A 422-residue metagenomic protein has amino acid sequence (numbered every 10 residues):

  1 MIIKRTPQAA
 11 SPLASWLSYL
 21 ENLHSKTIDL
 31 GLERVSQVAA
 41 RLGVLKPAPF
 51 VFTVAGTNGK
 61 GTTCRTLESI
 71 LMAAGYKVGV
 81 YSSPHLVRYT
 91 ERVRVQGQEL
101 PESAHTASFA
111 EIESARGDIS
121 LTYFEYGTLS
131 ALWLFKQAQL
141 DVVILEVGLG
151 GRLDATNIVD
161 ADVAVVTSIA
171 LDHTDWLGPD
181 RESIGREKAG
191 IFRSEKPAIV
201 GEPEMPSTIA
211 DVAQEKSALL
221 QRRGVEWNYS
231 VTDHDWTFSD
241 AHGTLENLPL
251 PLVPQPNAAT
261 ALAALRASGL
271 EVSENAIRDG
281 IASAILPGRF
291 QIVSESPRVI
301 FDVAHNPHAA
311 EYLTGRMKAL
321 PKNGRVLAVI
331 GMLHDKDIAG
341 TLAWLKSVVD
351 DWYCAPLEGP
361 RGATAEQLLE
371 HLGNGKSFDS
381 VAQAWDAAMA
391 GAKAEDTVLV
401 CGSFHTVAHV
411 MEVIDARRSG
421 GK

Functional and structural regions predicted by a protein language model:
M1-T27: Charged, amphipathic alpha-helical linker segments immediately N-terminal to NTP-binding catalytic cores
P12, K26-I28, L32-P49, A73-V159 (+1 more regions): ATP-dependent carboxylate-amine ligase catalytic core
A48-F50, Q137, V142-V147, D154-V165 (+3 more regions): Nucleotide phosphate-binding/pyrophosphate-handling subdomain across enzymes that bind or process nucleotide phosphates
F50-V54, T62-G79: A conserved segment at the C-terminal end of the G1
Y81-P84, V200-E202, Q214-V231, L248-L252 (+6 more regions): Beta-strand->loop->alpha-helix junctions that form or flank phosphate-binding loops in nucleotide-handling enzymes
I119, D141, E146, A161-T244 (+1 more regions): Acidic, Mg2+-coordinating active-site environments of NTP-dependent enzymes
I199, P203-L220, S230-D235, R266 (+2 more regions): C-terminal helical cap/extension that packs against the catalytic core of soluble nucleotide-cofactor enzymes
S403: Active-site-proximal loop/hinge segments that shape catalytic or ion-binding/gating pockets
